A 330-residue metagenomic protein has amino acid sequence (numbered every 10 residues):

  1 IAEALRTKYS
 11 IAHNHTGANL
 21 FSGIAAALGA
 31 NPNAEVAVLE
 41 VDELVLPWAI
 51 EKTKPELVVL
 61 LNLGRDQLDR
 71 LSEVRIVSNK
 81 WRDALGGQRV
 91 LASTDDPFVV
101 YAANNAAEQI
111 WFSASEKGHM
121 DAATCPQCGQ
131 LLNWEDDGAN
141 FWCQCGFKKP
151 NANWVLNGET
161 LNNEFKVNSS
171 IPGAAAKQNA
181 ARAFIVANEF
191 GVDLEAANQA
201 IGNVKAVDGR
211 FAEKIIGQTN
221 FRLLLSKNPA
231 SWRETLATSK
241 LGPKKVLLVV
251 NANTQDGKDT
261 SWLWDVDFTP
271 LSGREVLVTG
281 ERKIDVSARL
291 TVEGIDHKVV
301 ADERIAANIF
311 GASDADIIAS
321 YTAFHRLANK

Functional and structural regions predicted by a protein language model:
I1-W111, M120: Phosphate-binding loop of NTP-binding sites
L5, I24-L28, A180-F190, T235: Buried hydrophobic packing segments
G23, W48-A49, D69-R70, V100-A103 (+6 more regions): Short glycine-/acidic-enriched loop or helix-start segments at secondary-structure transitions that form or flank
L39, A92-T94, Q178, L223 (+1 more regions): Active-site flanking residues adjacent to catalytic metal/cofactor-binding acidic residues
E40, L61, L91, N179 (+3 more regions): Residue-level signal for inorganic ion chemistry
L60-L61, S93, F112-A114, V249 (+2 more regions): Generic beta-sheet signal
G64-T219, D296: Acidic, Mg2+-coordinating active-site environments of NTP-dependent enzymes
P126-G129, N140-F147, N188-V192, Q199-D208 (+1 more regions): ATP-dependent carboxylate-amine ligase
